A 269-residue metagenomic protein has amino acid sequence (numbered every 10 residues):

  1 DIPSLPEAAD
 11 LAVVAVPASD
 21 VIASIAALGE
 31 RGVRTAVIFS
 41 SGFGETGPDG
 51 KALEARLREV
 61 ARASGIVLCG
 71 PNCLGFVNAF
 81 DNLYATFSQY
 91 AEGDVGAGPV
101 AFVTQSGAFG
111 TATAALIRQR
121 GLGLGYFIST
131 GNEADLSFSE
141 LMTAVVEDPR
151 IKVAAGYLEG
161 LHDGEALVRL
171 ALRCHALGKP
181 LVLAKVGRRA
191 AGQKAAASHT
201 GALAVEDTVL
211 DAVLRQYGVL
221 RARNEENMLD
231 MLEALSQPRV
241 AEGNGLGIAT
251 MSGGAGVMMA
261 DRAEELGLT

Functional and structural regions predicted by a protein language model:
D1-T269: Catalytic-core regions of core metabolic enzymes, especially those transforming organic acids/acyl-group intermediates
